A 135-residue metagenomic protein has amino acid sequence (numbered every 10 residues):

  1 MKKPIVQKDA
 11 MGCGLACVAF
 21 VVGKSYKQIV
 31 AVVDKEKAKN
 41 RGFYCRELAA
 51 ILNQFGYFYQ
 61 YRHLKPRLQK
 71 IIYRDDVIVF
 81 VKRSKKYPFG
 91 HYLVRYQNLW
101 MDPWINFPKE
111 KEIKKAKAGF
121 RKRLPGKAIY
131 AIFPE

Functional and structural regions predicted by a protein language model:
M1-K37, R121, F133-E135: Active-site-adjacent structural segments surrounding the nucleophilic cysteine of cysteine proteases and isopeptidases
Y26, V33-P134: Conserved active-site-adjacent core of cysteine acyl-enzyme catalytic domains
